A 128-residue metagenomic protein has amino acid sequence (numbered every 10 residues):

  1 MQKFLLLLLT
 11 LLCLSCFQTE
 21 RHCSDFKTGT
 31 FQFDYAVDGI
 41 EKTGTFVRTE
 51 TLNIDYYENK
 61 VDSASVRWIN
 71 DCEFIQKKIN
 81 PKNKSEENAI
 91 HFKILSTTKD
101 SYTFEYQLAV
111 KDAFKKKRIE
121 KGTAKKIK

Functional and structural regions predicted by a protein language model:
M1-F4: Positively charged n-region of N-terminal signal peptides that target proteins for export
L12-S15: C-terminal motif of bacterial Sec signal peptides marking the signal peptidase cleavage site
F17-T19: Bacterial signal peptide processing site
C23-G39: Tryptophan-anchored aromatic micro-motifs
F33, N53-Y56, F74-K78, Y102-Y106: Short hydrophobic/aromatic-rich beta-strand segments that constitute the beta-sheet cores of beta-sandwich/beta-barrel
E41, F46-R48, D71-E73, N83 (+1 more regions): Surface-exposed, beta-sheet-biased, low-hydrophobicity segments with strongly acidic/polar composition
K42-I69: N-terminal glycine/threonine-rich, aromatic-flanked beta-hairpin/loop signature
N80-K128: Beta-sheet ligand-binding and adhesion/scaffold domains
